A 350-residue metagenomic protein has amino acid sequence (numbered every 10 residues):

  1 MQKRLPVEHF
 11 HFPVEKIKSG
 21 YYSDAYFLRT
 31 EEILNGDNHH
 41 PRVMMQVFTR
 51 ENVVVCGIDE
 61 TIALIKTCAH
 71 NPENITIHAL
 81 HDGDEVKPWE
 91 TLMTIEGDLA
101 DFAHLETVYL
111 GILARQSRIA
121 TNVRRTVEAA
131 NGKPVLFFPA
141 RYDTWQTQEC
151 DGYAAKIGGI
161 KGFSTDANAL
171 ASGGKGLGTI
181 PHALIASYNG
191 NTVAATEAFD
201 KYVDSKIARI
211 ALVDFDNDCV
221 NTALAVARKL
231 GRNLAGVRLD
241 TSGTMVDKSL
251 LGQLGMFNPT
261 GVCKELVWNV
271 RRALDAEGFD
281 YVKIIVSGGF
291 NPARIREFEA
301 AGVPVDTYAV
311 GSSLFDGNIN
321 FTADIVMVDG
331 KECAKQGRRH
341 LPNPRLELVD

Functional and structural regions predicted by a protein language model:
M1-A100, V108: Flexible, solvent-exposed loop/hinge segments and secondary-structure transition points
M1-L28, V55, S249-D350: Gly/Ser/Thr/Ala-enriched C-terminal appendages of enzymes
Q2, V53, D84-V86, M93-E277 (+3 more regions): Buried, small/hydrophobic-residue-enriched core segments of structured protein domains
N38-R42, H70, P88, A130-K133 (+3 more regions): A generic structural signal for short, non-catalytic loop/turn and secondary-structure boundary residues
V43-Q46, P134, I207-R209, A235 (+3 more regions): Structural beta-strand/beta-sheet cores of well-ordered domains, especially the beta-sheet scaffolds that support
N52, K66-P72, E106, I112 (+2 more regions): C-terminal accessory subdomain/extension
I77, V135-L136, I284: Generic structural signal for residues in well-ordered beta-strands
L80, D214, I285-S287: Structural motif
